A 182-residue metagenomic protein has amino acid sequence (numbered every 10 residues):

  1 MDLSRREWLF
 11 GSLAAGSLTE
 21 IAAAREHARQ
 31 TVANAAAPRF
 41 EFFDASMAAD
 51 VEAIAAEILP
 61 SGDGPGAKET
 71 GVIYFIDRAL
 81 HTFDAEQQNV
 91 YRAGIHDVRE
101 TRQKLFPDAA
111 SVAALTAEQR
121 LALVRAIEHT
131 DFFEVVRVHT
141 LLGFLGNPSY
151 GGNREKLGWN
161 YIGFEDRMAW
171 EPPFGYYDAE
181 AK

Functional and structural regions predicted by a protein language model:
L3-E7, G16-A53: C-terminal segment of N-terminal export signals and the immediately downstream linker at the start of the mature
F10: Phosphate-coordinating loops and pocket residues in cytosolic domains that bind phosphorylated ligands
L13: Aromatic-residue-lined binding/catalytic grooves and analogous aromatic/hydrophobic interfacial grooves in multimeric
A36-F42, L59-S61, H81-Y91: A ubiquitous short alpha-helical element
A48-A53, G71-K182: Mature-region segments of soluble proteins
A49-S61, P65: N-terminal secretory signal peptides
G66-T70: A glycine-rich, aromatic-flanked flexible loop/lid motif
